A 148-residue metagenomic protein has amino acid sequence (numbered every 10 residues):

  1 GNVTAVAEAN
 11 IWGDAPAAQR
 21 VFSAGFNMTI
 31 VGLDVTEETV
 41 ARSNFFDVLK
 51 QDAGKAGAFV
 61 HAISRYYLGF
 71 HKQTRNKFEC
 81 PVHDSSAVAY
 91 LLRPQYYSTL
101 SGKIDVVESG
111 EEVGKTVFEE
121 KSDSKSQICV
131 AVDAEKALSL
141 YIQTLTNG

Functional and structural regions predicted by a protein language model:
G1-S23: Active-site glycine-rich loop that binds ribose-phosphate moieties when present
A9-W12, P16, M28-G148: Conformational coupling and interaction surfaces
